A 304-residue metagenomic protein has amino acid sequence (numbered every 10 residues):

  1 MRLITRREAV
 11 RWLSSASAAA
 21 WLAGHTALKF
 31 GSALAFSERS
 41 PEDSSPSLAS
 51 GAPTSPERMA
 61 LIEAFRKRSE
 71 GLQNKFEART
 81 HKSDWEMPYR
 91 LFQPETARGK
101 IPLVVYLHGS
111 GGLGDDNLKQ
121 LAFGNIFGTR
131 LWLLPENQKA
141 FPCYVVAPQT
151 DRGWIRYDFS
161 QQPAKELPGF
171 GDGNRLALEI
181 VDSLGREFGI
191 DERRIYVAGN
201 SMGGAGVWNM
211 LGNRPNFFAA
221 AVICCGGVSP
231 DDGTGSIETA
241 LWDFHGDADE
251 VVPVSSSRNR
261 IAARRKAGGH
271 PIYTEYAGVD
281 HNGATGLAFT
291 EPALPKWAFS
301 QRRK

Functional and structural regions predicted by a protein language model:
L3, A16-S17, W21-T26, G31-L103 (+6 more regions): A domain-start/cap signature at the N-terminus of enzymes
L107-H108, H245: The conserved beta1-alpha1 loop
G112-N174: Active-site machinery of serine-nucleophile hydrolases
F141, S236-L241: Short, proline-enriched alpha-helix->beta-strand connector loops that line the catalytic pocket of alpha/beta-hydrolase
Y157-N200: Gly/Ser-rich "nucleophile elbow"/oxyanion-hole loop immediately N-terminal to the catalytic nucleophile in hydrolases
R193-S236: Primarily recognizes the serine-hydrolase "nucleophile elbow" in alpha/beta-hydrolase and SGNH/GDSL folds
A240, F244, E250-K304: C-terminal catalytic histidine-bearing segment of alpha/beta-hydrolase fold enzymes
